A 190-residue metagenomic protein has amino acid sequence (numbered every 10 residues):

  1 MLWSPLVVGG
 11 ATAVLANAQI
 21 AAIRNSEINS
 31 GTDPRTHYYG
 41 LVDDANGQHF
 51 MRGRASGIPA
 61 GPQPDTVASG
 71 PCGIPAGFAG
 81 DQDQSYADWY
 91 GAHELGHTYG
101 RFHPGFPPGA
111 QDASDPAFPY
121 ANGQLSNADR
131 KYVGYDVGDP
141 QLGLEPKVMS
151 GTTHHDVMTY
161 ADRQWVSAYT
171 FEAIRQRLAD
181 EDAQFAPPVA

Functional and structural regions predicted by a protein language model:
M1-F118: Active-site-proximal segment of zinc-dependent metalloprotease catalytic domains
A13, A21, N25-T32, Q84 (+1 more regions): Replace "(M1/M4/M9/M12/WLM)" with "(e.g., M1/M4/M8/M9/M12/M26/WLM)" and add "not limited to" to clarify scope
